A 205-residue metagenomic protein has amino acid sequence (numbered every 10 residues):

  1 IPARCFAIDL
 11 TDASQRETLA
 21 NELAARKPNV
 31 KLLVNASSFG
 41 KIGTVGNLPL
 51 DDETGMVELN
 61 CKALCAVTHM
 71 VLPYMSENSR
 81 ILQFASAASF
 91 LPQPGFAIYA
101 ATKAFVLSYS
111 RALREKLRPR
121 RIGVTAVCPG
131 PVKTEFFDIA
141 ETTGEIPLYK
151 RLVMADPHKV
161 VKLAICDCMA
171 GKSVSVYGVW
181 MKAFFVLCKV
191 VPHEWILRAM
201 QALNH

Functional and structural regions predicted by a protein language model:
A7-T18, L50: The beta1-alpha1 cofactor-binding region of Rossmann-like NAD(H)/NADP(H)-dependent oxidoreductases
A36-K41: Conserved NAD(P)H cofactor-binding loop of Rossmann-fold oxidoreductase domains
T44-G46, D52-G55: Substrate-binding pocket helix/loop in short-chain dehydrogenase/reductase
G46, Q93-A97: Active-site loop immediately N-terminal to the catalytic Tyr-X3-Lys motif of short-chain dehydrogenase/reductase
T68, T102: Active-site helix of classical SDR
S86: Residue(s) in the substrate-gating loop at a strand-loop-helix junction that position the organic substrate next
A126, P147-K182: C-terminal helical subdomain
